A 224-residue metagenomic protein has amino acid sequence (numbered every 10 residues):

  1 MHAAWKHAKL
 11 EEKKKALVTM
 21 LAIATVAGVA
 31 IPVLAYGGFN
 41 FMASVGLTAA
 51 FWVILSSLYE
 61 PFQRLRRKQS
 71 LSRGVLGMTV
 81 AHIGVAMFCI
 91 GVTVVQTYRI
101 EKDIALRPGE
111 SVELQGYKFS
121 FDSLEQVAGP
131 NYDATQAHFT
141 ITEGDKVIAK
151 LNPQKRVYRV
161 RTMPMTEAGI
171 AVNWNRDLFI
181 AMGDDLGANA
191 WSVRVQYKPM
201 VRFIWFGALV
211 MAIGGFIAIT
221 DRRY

Functional and structural regions predicted by a protein language model:
H2-Y224: Solvent-exposed, non-transmembrane regions of integral membrane proteins
